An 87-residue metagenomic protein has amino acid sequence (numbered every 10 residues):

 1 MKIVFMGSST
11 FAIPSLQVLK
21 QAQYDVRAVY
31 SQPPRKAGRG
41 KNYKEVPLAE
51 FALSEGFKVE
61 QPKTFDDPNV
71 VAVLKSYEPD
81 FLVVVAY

Functional and structural regions predicted by a protein language model:
M1-Y87: One-carbon transfer enzymes
